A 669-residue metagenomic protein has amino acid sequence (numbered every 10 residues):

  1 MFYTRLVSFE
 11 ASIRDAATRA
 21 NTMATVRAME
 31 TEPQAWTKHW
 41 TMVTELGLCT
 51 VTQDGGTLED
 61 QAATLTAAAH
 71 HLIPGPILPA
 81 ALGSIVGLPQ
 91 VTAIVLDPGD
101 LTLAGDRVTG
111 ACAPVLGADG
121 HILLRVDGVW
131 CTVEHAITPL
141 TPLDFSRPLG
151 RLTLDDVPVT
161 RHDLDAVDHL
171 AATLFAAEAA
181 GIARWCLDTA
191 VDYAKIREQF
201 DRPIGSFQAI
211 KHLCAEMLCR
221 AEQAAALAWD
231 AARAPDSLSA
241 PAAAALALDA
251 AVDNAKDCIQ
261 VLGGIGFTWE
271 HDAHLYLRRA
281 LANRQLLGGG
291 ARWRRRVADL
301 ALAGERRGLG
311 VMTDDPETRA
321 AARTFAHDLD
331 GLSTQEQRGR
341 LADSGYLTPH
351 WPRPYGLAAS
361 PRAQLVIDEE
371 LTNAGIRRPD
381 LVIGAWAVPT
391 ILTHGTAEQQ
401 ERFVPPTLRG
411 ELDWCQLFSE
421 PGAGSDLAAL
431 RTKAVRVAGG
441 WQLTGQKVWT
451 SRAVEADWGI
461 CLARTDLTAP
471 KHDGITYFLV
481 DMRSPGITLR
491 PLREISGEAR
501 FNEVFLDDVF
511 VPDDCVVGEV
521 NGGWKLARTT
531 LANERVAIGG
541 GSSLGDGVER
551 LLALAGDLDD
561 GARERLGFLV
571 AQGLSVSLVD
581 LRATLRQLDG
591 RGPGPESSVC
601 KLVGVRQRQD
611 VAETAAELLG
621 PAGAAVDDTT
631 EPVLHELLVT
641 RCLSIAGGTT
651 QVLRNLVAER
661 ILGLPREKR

Functional and structural regions predicted by a protein language model:
M1-D15, P139-E222, V311-P316, L332 (+5 more regions): Glycine-rich beta->alpha junctions and the first turn(s) of the following alpha-helix
M1-P74, R292-L381, L392, R402 (+3 more regions): Amphipathic, small/basic residue-rich leader segments at the start of a protein or domain
F2, L6, I13-R14, A63 (+5 more regions): Glycine-rich phosphate/cofactor-binding loops in nucleotide/flavin-utilizing enzymes
T22-E30, V191, K195, Q199 (+4 more regions): C-terminal helix-coil-helix/basic helical segment that borders enzyme active sites and/or dimer interfaces and provides
H39, L187, R202-E305, P632: Extended, hydrophobic interaction surfaces within ordered domains
L65, G75-G87, P379-E398, G424: N-terminal glycine-rich flavin-associated loop
G83, P89-L101, G105-D106, L124-R125 (+2 more regions): A short, Trp-centered hydrophobic/proline-enriched beta-strand micro-motif
G105-L143, L392, T444-R490: A short core secondary-structure module
